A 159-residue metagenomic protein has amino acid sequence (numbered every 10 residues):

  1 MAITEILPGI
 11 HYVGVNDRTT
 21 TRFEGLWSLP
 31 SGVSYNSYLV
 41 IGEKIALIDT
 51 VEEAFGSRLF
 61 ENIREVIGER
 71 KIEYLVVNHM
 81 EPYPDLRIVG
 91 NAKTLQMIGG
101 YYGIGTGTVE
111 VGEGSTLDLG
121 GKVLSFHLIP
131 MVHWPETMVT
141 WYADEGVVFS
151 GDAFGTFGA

Functional and structural regions predicted by a protein language model:
I3-K71, V139-Y142, G146-S150: Conserved beta-strand hairpin/beta-sheet module of binuclear metal-dependent hydrolase folds, prominently
E5-P8, Y83-T137: Metallo-beta-lactamase
H11-V13, V76, V89, H127 (+1 more regions): Hydrophobic/aromatic beta-strand patches that form the interior of the parallel beta-sheet core in alpha/beta enzyme
I45, V123-A159: Metallo-beta-lactamase
L47-V51, V77, G90: Small/polar loops that bind or transfer phosphate-bearing groups
E53, E81, A153-G155: Short glycine-enriched loops at secondary-structure junctions
I72-E81: Metallo-beta-lactamase
H79, G90-K93, G151-D152: Glycine-rich, histidine-containing beta strand-loop boundary motifs that form or position
